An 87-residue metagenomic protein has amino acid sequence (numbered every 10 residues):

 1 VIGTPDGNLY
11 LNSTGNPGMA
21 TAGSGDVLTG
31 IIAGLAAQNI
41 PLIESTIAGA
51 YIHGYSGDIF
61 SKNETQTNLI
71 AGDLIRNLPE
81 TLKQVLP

Functional and structural regions predicted by a protein language model:
V1-P87: Small-residue (G/A/S/T)-rich helix-start motifs and N-terminal tracts that mark the onset
